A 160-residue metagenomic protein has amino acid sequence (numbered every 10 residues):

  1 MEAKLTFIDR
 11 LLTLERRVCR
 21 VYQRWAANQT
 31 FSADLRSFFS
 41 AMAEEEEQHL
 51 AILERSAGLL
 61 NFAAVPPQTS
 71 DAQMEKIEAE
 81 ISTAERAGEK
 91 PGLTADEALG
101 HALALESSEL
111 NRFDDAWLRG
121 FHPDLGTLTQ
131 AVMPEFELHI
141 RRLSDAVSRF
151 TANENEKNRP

Functional and structural regions predicted by a protein language model:
M1-P160: Non-heme di-metal
